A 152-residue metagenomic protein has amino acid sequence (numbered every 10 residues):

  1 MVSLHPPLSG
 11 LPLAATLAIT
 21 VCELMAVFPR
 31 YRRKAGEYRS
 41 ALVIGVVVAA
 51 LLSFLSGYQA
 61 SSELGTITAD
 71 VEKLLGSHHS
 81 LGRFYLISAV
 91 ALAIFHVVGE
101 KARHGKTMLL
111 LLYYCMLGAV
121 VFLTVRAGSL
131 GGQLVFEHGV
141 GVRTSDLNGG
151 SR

Functional and structural regions predicted by a protein language model:
M1-R152: Polytopic transmembrane helical bundles with strong interfacial aromatic enrichment
